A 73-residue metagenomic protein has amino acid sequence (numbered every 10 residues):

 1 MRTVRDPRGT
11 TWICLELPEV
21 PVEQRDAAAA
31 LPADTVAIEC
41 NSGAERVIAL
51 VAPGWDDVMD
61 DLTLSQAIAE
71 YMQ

Functional and structural regions predicted by a protein language model:
M1-I13: Short, charged/polar N-terminal "headpieces" of proteins
R5-R8, P21, I68: Solvent-exposed, flexible loop/coil residues
D6-P7, L17, C40-N41: Active-site beta-strand termini and strand-to-loop segments that position acidic
T10-P32: Amphipathic, interaction-prone secondary-structure segments
A33-Q73: Acidic, low-complexity intrinsically disordered segments
